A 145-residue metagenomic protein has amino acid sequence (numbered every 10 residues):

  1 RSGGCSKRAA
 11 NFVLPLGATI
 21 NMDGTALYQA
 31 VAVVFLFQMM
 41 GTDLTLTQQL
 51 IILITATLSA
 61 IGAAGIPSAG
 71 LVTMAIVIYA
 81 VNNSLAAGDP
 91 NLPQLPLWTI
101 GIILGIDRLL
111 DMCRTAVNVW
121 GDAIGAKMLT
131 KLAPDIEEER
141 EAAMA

Functional and structural regions predicted by a protein language model:
R1-A60, A126, E139-R140, A145: Helix-loop-helix junctions within the multi-pass membrane cores of secondary transporters/permeases
A9, T25-V31, A64-M74, W120: Transmembrane helix boundary and interhelical junction motifs in multipass membrane proteins
A18-T25, I66, R108-T115: Membrane-embedded alpha-helical bundles that form the substrate/pore pathway in multi-pass transport systems
L36-M40, L58, A75-D89, D107: Interfacial segments of multi-pass membrane proteins
Q49-A63, L71-V81: Small-residue-enriched core segments of transmembrane alpha-helices in multipass membrane transport and channel
I52-S59, W98-R114: Pore-lining and gate-forming transmembrane alpha-helices of multi-pass membrane transport proteins
I106-E141: Membrane-helix cytosolic exit motif
